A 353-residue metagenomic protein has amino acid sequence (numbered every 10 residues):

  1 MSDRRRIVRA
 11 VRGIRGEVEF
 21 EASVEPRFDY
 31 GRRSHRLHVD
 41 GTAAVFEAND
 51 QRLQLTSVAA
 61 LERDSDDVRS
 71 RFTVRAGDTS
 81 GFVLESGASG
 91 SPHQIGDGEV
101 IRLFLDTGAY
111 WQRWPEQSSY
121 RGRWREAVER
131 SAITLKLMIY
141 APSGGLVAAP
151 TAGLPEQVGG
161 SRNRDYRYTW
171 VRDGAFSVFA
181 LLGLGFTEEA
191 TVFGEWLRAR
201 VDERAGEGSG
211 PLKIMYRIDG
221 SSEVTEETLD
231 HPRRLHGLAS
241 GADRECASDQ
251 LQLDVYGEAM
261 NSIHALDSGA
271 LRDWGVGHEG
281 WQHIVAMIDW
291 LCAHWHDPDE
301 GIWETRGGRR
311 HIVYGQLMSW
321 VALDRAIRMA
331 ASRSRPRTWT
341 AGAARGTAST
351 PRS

Functional and structural regions predicted by a protein language model:
M1-S353: Acidic, mature catalytic/reactive cores of soluble proteins
